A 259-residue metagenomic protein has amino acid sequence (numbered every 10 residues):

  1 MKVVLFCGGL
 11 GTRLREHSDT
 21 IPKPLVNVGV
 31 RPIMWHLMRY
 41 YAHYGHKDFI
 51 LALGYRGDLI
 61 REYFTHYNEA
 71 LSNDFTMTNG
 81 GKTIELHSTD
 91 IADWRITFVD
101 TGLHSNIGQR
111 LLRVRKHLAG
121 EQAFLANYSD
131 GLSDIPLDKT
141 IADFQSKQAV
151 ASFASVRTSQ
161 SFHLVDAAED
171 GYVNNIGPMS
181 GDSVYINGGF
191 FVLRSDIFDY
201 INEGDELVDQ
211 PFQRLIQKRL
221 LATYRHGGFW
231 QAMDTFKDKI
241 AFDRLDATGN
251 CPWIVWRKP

Functional and structural regions predicted by a protein language model:
M1-Y67, F98: N-terminal glycine-rich phosphate-binding loop and ensuing alpha1 helix
V3-L5, L51, A126, A151-A154 (+1 more regions): Structural beta-sheet core signal
L25, L164-A167, T223: A structural signal for short hydrophobic beta-strand segments in well-ordered beta-sheet cores
I33-L37, R110-R113, P211: Well-ordered alpha-helical segments embedded in enzymatic catalytic cores
I60-A168: Conserved beta-loop-beta/alpha segment of the NTase-like Rossmann-fold superfamily that binds/positions NTPs
Q122-L125, L132-Q145, V156-Q160, Y172-P259: Catalytic-core segments of class I nucleotidyltransferases/pyrophosphorylases that form NMP-activated intermediates
